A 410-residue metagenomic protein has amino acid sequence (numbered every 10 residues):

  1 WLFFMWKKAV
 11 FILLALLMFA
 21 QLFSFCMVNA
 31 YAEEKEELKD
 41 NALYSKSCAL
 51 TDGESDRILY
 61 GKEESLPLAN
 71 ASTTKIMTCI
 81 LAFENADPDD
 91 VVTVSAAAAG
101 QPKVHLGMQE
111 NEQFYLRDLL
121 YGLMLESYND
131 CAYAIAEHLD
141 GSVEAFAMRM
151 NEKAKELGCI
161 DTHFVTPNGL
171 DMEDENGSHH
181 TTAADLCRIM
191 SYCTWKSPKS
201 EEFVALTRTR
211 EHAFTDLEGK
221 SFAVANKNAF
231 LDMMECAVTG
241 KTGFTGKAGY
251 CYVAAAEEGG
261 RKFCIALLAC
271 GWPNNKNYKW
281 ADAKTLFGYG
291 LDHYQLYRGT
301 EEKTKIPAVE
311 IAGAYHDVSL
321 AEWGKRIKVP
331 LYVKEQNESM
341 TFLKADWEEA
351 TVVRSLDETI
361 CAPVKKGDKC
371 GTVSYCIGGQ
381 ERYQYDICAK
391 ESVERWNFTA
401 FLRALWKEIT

Functional and structural regions predicted by a protein language model:
W1-F4: Short, Lys/Arg-enriched N-terminal segments with co-localized hydrophobic residues within the first ~10-30 amino acids
W6-Y31: Sec-dependent N-terminal signal peptides of Gram-positive bacterial secreted proteins and lipoproteins
L14, A30-E33, M150, N226 (+1 more regions): Generic structural signal for hydrophobic residues
Q21, A82-N85, L139, E144 (+5 more regions): Short, intrinsically disordered/low-complexity patches at protein termini and at juxtamembrane boundaries
C26-E201: Active-site-adjacent loops and short helices of periplasmic peptidoglycan-processing enzymes
I160, G177-T410: Domain-terminus/edge residues, biased toward the C-terminal soluble/receptor-binding domains of extracytoplasmic
